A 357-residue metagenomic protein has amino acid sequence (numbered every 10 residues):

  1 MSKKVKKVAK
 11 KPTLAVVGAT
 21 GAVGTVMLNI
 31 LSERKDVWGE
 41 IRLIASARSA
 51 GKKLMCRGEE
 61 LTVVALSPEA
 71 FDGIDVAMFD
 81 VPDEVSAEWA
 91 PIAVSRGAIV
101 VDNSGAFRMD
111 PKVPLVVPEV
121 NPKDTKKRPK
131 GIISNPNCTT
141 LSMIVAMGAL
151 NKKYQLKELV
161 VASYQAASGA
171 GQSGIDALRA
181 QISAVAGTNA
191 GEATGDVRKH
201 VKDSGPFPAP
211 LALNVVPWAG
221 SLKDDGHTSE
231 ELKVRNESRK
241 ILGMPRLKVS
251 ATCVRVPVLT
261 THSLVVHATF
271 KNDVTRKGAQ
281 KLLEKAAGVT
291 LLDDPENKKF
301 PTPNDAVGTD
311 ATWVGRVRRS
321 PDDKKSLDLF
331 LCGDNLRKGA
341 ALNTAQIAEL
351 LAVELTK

Functional and structural regions predicted by a protein language model:
S2-A209, R246-K248, N272, R276 (+6 more regions): N-terminal Rossmann-like NAD(P) cofactor-binding subdomain of oxidoreductases, focused on the glycine-rich
G131-S142, G226-R235, G339-N343: A glycine-rich, Thr/Ser-enriched phosphate-binding loop motif common to dinucleotide/cofactor-binding enzymes
D203-V258: Oxyanion-binding "anion nests"
V254-P257, G333-K338: Glycine-rich phosphate/pyrophosphate-binding beta-alpha loops
T260-V265: Conserved glycine-rich beta-strand-loop-beta hairpin in the small C-terminal domain of fold type I
H267-T269: Short hydrophobic/aromatic beta-strand micro-patches that form the beta-sheet surface supporting nucleotide- or nucleic
G278, L283-D293: A common structural junction motif
T290-R316: A glycine-rich dinucleotide-binding beta-alpha-beta segment and adjacent secondary-structure elements that constitute
